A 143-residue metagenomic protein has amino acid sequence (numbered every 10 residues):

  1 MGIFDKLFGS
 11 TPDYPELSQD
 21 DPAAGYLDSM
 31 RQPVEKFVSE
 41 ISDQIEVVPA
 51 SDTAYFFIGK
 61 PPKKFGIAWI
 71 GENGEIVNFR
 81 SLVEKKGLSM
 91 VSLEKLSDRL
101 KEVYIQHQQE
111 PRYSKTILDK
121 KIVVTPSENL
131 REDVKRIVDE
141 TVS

Functional and structural regions predicted by a protein language model:
M1-K6: Membrane-inserting effector segments that mediate pore formation, membrane fusion, or transient membrane insertion
F8-I70: N-terminal topogenic membrane-targeting module
S18-G25, S29-Q32, V91, K95 (+2 more regions): Alpha-helix boundary/N-cap detector
K64-T125: Intrinsically disordered, low-complexity regulatory segments enriched in Ser/Thr/Pro and charged residues
T116-S143: Glycine-rich, aromatic-bearing surface loops/beta-hairpins
